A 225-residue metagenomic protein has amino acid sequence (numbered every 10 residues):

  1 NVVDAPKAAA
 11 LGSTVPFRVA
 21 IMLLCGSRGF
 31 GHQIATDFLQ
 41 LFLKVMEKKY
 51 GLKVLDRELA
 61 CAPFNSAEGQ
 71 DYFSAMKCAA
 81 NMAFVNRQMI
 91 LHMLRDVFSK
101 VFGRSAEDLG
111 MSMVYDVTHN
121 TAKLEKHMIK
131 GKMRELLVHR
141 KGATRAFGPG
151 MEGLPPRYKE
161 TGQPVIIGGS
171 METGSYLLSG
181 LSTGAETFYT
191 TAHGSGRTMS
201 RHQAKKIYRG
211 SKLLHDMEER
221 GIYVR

Functional and structural regions predicted by a protein language model:
N1-R225: Domain-length cofactor-binding catalytic modules of enzymes
